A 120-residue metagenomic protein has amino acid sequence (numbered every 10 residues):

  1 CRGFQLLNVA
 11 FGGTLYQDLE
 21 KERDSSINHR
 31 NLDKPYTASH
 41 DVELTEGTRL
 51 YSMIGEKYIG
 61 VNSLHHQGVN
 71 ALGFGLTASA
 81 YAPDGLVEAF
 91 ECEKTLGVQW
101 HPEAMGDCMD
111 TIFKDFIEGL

Functional and structural regions predicted by a protein language model:
C1-T14: Catalytic nucleophile loop
Q17: Acidic/charged, solvent-exposed loop-and-adjacent secondary-structure segments enriched in E/D, K/R, S/T, and G/P
E20-L120: Amide-donor transfer/coupling interface in amidating biosynthetic enzymes
